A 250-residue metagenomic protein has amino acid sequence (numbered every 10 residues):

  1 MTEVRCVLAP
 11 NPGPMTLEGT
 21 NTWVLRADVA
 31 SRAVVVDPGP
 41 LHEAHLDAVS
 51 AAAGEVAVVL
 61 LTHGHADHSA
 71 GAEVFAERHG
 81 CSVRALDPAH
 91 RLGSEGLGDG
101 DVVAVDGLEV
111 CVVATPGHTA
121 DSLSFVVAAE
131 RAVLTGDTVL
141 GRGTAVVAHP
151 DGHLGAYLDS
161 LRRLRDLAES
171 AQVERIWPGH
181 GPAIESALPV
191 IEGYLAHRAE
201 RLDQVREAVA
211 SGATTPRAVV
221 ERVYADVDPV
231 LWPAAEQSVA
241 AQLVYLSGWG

Functional and structural regions predicted by a protein language model:
M1-A52, S124-G136, G141: Conserved beta-strand hairpin/beta-sheet module of binuclear metal-dependent hydrolase folds, prominently
E3, L25, D37, H63 (+8 more regions): Divalent metal-coordination and catalytic microenvironments
N11-G19, P38-C111, R131: Active-site HxH/HxHxD metal-binding segment of metal-dependent hydrolases
H42-E43, G64-A70, H90-R91, A120-S122 (+2 more regions): Active-site environment of divalent metal-dependent phosphoester hydrolases
R84-P88, G136, G179: Generic beta-sheet signal
G143-D151: Surface-exposed cleft-lining segments at the edges of enzyme active sites
G155-G212: Divalent-metal (often Zn2+) His-rich catalytic cores of metallo-beta-lactamase-fold enzymes
E207-G250: C-terminal regulatory/interaction regions
